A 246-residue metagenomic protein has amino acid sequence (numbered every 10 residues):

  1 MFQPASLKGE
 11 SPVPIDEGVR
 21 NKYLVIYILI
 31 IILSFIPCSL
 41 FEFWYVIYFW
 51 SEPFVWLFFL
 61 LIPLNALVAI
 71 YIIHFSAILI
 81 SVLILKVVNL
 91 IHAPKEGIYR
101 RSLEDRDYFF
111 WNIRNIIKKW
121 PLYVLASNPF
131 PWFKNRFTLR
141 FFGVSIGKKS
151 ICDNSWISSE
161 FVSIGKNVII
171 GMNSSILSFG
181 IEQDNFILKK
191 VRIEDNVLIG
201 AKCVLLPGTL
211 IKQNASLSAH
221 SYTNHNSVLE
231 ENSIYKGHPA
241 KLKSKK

Functional and structural regions predicted by a protein language model:
M1-Q3, M172-N173, L177-F179, Q183-K246: Glycine-rich hexapeptide-repeat left-handed beta-helix
M1-R136, K246: Terminal amphipathic alpha-helical/low-complexity segments used for targeting or macromolecular assembly
D16, D105-D107, D153, D184 (+1 more regions): Acidic-enriched, low-complexity/disordered segments with a strong bias for Aspartate over Glutamate
L85, S155, A240: Residue-level marker of positions within ordered structural domains that often coincide with functionally constrained
A93, G97, S155, N167 (+3 more regions): Flexible domain-boundary/linker segments
W120-N167, G171-L177, Q183-V191, C203 (+2 more regions): Left-handed beta-helix
